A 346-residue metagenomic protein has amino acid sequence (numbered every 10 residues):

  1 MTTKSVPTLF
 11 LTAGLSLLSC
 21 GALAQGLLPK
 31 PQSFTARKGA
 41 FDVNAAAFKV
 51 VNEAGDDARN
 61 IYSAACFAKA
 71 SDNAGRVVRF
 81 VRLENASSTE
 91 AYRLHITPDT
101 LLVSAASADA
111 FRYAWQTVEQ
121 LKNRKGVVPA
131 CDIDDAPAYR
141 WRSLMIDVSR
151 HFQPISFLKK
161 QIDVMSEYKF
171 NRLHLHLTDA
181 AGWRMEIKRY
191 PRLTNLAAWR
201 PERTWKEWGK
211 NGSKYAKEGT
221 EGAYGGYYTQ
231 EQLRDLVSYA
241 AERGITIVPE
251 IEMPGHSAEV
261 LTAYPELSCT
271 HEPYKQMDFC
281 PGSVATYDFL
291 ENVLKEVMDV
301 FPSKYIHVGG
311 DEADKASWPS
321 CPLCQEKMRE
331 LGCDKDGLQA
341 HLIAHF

Functional and structural regions predicted by a protein language model:
M1-T8, I247: Positively charged n-region of N-terminal signal peptides that target proteins for export
S5, T12-G14, A22-R142: Acidic, contiguous N-terminal accessory segments
A13, A65, Y168, R243 (+1 more regions): Residues at alpha-helix termini
P31, C280, C321-C324: Functionally engaged cysteine thiol sites
N44, S149, P254, A313-D314: Intrinsically disordered, low-complexity regions of eukaryotic proteins
S87-Y305, H345: Feature activates predominantly on carbohydrate-active enzymes
Y287, E291-F346: Gly/Pro-rich turn-and-neighbor structural signature
